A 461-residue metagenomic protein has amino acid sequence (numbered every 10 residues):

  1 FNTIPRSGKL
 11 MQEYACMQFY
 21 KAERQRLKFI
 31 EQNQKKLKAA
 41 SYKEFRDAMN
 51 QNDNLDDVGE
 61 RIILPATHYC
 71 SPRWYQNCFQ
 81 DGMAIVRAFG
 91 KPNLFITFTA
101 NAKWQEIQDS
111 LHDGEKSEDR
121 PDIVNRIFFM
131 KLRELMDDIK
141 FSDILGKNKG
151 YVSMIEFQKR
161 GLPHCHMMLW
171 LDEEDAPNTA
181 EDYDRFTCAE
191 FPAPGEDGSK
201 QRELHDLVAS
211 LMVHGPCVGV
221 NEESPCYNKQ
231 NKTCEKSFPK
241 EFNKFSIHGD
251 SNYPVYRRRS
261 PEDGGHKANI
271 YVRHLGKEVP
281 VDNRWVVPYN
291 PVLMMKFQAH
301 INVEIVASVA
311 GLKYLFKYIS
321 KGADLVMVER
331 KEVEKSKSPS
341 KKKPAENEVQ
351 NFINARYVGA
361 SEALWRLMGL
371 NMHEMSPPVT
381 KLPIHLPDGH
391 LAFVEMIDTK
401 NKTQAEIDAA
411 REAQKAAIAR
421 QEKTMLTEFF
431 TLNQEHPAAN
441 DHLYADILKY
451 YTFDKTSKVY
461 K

Functional and structural regions predicted by a protein language model:
F1-K461: Extended, structured polyanion-binding interfaces
